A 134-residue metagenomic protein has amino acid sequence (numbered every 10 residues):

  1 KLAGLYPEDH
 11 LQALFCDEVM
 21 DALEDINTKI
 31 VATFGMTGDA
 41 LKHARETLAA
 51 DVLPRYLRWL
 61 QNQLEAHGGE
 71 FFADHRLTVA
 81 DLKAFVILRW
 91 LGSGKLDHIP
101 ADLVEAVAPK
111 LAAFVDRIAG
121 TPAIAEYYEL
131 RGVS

Functional and structural regions predicted by a protein language model:
K1-T47, D51-R55, A66-H67, F72 (+1 more regions): GST-like domain detector, emphasizing the conserved glutathione-binding G-site in the N-terminal thioredoxin-like
C16, F72-P100, E105-A112, I118 (+1 more regions): GST superfamily/GST-like fold recognition
N27-F34, W90, K95, E126: Short amphipathic alpha-helical interaction/hinge segments
V52, Y56-L60, I87, K110 (+1 more regions): Alpha-helical packing segments of well-folded alpha/beta enzyme cores
R117-S134: C-terminal helix/juxtamembrane-tail motif
